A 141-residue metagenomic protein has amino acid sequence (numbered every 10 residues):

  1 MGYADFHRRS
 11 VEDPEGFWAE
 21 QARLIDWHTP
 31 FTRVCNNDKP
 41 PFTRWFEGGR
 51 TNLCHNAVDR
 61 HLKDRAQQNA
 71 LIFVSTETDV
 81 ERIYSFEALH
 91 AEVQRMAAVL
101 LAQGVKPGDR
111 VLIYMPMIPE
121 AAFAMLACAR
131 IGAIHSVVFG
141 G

Functional and structural regions predicted by a protein language model:
A4-R9: Adenylate-forming
V11-T32, G49-I72: A short N-terminal helical cap/helix-turn-helix that marks the beginning of AMP-binding/adenylate-forming
P30-P41: Transmembrane helix-loop-helix hairpins at membrane boundaries of multipass inner-membrane proteins
C54, L71-L126: Conserved AMP-binding/adenylate-forming core of the ANL superfamily
V58, L89, G140: Conserved hydrophobic/aromatic pocket- or pore-lining residues that grip, position, or stack substrates in active sites
M115, S136-G141: ATP-dependent adenylate-forming carboxylate-activation enzymes
A129: Anion (oxyanion) recognition and catalysis
G132: Structured binding elements
